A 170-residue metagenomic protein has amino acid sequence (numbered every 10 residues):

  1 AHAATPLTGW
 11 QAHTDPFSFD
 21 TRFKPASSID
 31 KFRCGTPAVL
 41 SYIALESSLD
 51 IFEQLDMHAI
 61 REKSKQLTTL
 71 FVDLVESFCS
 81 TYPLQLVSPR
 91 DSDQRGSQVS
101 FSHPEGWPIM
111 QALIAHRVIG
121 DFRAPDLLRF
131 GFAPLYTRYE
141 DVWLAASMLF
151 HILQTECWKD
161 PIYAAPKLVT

Functional and structural regions predicted by a protein language model:
A1-K63, T69, D160, T170: Active-site C-terminal subdomain of aminotransferase-like
S28-G35, F52-S102: Conserved small-domain helix->loop->beta segment predominantly found in fold-type I
S41, D91-D93, F122-D126: Short, flexible turn/loop "capping" segments at secondary-structure junctions
L49, S88-R90, H103, A124 (+1 more regions): Active-site proximal loops enriched in glycine and acidic residues that flank catalytic Cys/His/Asp and coordinate
L49-F52, V75, L149, L153: Hydrophobic residues within well-ordered, non-membrane alpha-helices that form the packing/core of soluble catalytic
W107, A112-T170: PLP-dependent enzyme catalytic core of the Aspartate aminotransferase-like
